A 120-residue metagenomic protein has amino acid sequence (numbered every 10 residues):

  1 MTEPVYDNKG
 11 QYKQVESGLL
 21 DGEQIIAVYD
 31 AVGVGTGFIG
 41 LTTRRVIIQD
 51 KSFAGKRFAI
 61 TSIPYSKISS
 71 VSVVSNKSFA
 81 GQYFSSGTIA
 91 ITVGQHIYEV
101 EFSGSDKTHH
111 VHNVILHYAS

Functional and structural regions predicted by a protein language model:
M1-G40, T92, H96-Y98, S103-S105 (+2 more regions): Anionic N-terminal interaction surfaces
V28-F38, T42-S86, T92: Phosphoinositide-binding peripheral membrane targeting modules
S70-V73, L116-S120: Short, intrinsically disordered, mixed-charge
